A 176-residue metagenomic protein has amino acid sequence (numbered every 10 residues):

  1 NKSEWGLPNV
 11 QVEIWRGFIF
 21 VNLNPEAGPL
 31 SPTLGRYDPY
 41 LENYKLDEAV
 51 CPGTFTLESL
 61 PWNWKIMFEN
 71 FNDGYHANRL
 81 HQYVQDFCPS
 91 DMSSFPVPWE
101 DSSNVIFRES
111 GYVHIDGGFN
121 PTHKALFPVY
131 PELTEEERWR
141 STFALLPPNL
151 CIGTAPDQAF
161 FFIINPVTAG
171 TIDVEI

Functional and structural regions predicted by a protein language model:
N1-S3, Q11: Long, hydrophobic, well-ordered secondary-structure blocks that form the structural core and pocket-lining surfaces
L7: Phosphate/diphosphate-binding loops
V10-I14, F18-I176: C-terminal catalytic domain of Rieske-type non-heme iron oxygenases
